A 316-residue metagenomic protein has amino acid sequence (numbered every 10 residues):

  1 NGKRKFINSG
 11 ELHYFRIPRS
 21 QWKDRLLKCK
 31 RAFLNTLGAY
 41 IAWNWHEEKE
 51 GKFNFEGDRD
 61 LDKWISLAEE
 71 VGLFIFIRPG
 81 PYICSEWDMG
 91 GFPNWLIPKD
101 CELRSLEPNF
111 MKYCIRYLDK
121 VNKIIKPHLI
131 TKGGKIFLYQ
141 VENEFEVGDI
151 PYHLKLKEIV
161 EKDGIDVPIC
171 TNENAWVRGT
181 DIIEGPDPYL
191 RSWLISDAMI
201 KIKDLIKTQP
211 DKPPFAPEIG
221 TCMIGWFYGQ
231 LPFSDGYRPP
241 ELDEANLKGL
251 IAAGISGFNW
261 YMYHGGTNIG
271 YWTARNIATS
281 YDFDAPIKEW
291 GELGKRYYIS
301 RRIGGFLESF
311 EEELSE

Functional and structural regions predicted by a protein language model:
N1-H13, E218-Y228: N-terminal small/glycine-rich loop or linker at the start of catalytic domains across soluble metabolic enzymes
R4-N8, F33-N35, E69-I75, I130-F137 (+4 more regions): Short, well-ordered coil/turn segments that N-cap beta-strands
F15-R31, P240-K248: Short, acidic/polar
W22-D88, N94, L156-K162: Aromatic-lined substrate-binding rim segments of carbohydrate-active enzymes
L37-N44, R78-D88, F137-E142, E173-W176 (+2 more regions): Short, solvent-exposed turn/loop segments enriched in Gly/Ser/Thr/Pro and often Arg
G51-R59, E70, P81-P108, K112 (+4 more regions): Aromatic- and acidic-residue-enriched segments that line the glycan-binding/catalytic groove of carbohydrate-active
K99, F110-Q140, E146-E158, G164-D166 (+4 more regions): Carbohydrate-binding surfaces of carbohydrate-active enzymes
V177-G229, E244-L247, I287: Glycoside hydrolase catalytic-domain groove-lining segments
